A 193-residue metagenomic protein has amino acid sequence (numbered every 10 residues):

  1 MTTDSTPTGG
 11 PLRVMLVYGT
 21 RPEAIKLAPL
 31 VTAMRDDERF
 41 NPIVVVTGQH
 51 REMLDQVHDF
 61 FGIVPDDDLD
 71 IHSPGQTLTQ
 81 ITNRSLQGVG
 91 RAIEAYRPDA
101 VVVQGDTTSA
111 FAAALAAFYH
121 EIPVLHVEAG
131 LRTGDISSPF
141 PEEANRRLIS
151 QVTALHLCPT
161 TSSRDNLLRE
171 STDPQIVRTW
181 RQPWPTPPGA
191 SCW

Functional and structural regions predicted by a protein language model:
T2-G48: N-terminal subdomain of nucleotide-sugar transferases
G9, D37-R39, I63-V64, Y119 (+1 more regions): Short, well-ordered coil/turn elements that cap or connect secondary structure elements
G10-P11, F60, T186, A190: Intrinsically disordered, low-complexity regions
R13-Y18, A24-L30, V57, I71-P174: Active-site and donor-binding regions of nucleotide-sugar-utilizing enzymes
E38-R84, G88: Conserved nucleotide-sugar phosphate-binding/catalytic loop shared by glycosyltransferases and other
T47, R51-E52, V152-W193: A nucleotide-sugar donor-handling region in carbohydrate enzymes
P65-D68, V124, I176-T179: Conserved beta-strand scaffold positions in the cores of enzyme catalytic domains, especially in NTP/NDP-utilizing
